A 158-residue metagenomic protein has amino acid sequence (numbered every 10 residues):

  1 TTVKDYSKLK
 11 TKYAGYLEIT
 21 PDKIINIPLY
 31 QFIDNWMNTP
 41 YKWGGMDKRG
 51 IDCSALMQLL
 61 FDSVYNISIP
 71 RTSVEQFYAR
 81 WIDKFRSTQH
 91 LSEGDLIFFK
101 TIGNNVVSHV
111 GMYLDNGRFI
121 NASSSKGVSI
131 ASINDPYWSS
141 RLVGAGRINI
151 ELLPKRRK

Functional and structural regions predicted by a protein language model:
T1-T39, I148-K158: Intrinsically disordered, low-complexity, Pro/Ser/Thr/Asn/Gly/Ala-rich spacer/linker segments adjacent to signal
T2, I19-N26, M46-S54, K84-H90 (+1 more regions): Solvent-exposed, acidic/flexible segments
T2, Y16-E18, F85-S87, G103 (+2 more regions): Aromatic- and glycine-rich peptidoglycan recognition patches
N26-D34, S54-Q58, L91, L142: Extracytoplasmic/secreted envelope proteins and their assembly/folding machinery, especially bacterial periplasmic
W36-N38, S92, V106, S140: Extracytoplasmic
T39-E93: Catalytic cysteine-centered active-site loop
